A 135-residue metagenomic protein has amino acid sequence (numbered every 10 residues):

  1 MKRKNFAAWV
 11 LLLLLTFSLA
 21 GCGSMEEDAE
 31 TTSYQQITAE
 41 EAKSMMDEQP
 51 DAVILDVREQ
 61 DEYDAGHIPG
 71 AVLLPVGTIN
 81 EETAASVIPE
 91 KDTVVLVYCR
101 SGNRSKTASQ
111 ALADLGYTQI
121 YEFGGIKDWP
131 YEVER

Functional and structural regions predicted by a protein language model:
K2-W9, F17-E40, M45, A52 (+2 more regions): Rhodanese-like catalytic fold shared by cysteine-dependent sulfurtransferases and DSP/PTP-type phosphatases
V57-E62: Short, polar loop motifs at secondary-structure junctions
